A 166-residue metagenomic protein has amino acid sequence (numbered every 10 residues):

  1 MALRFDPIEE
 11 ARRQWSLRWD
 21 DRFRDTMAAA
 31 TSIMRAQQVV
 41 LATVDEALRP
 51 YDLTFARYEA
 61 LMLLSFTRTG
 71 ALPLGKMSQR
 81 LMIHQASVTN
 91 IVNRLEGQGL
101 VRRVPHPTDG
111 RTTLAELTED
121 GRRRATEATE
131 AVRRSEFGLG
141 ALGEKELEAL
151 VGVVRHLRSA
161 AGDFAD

Functional and structural regions predicted by a protein language model:
M1-D21, K145-D166: C-terminal regulatory/oligomerization modules of transcriptional regulators
M1-Y51: N-terminal leader segment of winged-helix/HTH proteins
R24, M34, Q38, A42-H84 (+1 more regions): N-terminal helix-turn-helix DNA-binding core of bacterial DNA-binding proteins
A28, S32, E59-L63, R123 (+1 more regions): Pre-recognition alpha-helix immediately N-terminal to the DNA-recognition helix within helix-turn-helix or winged-helix
L74, V92-N93: Short, hydrophobic-biased segments on the C-terminal half of alpha helices that form "recognition helices"
N93-G152: Charged, amphipathic alpha-helical coiled-coil/dimerization segments
